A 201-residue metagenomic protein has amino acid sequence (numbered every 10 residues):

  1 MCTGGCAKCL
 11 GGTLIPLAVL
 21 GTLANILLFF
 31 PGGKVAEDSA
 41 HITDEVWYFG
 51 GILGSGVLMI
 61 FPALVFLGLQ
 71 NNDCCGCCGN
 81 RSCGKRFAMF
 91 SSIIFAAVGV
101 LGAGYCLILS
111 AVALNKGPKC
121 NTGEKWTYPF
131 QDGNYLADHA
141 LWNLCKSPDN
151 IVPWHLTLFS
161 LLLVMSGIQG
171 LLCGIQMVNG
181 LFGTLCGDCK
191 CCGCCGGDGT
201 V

Functional and structural regions predicted by a protein language model:
M1-C2, D44, G84-K85, Q131 (+2 more regions): Intrinsically disordered, low-complexity segments enriched in polar/charged residues with Gly/Pro, especially when
C2-T122, L162-L185, K190: Signature of small four-pass
L114-D149: Extracellular/lumenal N-termini and interhelical loops of multi-pass eukaryotic membrane proteins
T127-F130, V152-H155, V201: Extracellular/mature segments of secreted proteins
N143-G167: Individual transmembrane alpha-helix segments
C192-V201: Non-transmembrane, juxtamembrane loop and terminal tail segments of multi-pass eukaryotic membrane proteins
